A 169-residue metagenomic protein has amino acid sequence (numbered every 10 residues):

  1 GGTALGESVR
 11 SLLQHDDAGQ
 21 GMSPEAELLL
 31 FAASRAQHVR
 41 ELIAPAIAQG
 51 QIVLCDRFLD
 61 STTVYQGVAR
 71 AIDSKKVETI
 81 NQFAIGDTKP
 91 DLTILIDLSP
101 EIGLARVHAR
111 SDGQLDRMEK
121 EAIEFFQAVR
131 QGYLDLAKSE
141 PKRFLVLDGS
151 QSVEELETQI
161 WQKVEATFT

Functional and structural regions predicted by a protein language model:
G1, S34, F58, L98-S99 (+2 more regions): Short beta->alpha linker loops
G1-I85: ATP-dependent small-molecule kinase phosphotransfer cores that center on conserved nucleotide phosphate-binding segments
L5, L28-L30, L95-L98, L104 (+2 more regions): Generic leucine side-chain signal with a strong bias for well-ordered alpha-helical environments
P45, L54, I80, K89 (+3 more regions): Residues within well-formed alpha-helices
G50-Q51, P90, P141-F144: A generic structural signal for alpha->beta connector loops
L54, L92-I94, L145-L147: Hydrophobic/aromatic beta-strand patches that form the interior of the parallel beta-sheet core in alpha/beta enzyme
S61-Q131: A glycine- and Lys/Arg-enriched "phosphate-lid" helix/loop adjacent to the NTP-binding pocket of small-molecule kinases
E101-T169: NTP-dependent small-molecule kinase module
